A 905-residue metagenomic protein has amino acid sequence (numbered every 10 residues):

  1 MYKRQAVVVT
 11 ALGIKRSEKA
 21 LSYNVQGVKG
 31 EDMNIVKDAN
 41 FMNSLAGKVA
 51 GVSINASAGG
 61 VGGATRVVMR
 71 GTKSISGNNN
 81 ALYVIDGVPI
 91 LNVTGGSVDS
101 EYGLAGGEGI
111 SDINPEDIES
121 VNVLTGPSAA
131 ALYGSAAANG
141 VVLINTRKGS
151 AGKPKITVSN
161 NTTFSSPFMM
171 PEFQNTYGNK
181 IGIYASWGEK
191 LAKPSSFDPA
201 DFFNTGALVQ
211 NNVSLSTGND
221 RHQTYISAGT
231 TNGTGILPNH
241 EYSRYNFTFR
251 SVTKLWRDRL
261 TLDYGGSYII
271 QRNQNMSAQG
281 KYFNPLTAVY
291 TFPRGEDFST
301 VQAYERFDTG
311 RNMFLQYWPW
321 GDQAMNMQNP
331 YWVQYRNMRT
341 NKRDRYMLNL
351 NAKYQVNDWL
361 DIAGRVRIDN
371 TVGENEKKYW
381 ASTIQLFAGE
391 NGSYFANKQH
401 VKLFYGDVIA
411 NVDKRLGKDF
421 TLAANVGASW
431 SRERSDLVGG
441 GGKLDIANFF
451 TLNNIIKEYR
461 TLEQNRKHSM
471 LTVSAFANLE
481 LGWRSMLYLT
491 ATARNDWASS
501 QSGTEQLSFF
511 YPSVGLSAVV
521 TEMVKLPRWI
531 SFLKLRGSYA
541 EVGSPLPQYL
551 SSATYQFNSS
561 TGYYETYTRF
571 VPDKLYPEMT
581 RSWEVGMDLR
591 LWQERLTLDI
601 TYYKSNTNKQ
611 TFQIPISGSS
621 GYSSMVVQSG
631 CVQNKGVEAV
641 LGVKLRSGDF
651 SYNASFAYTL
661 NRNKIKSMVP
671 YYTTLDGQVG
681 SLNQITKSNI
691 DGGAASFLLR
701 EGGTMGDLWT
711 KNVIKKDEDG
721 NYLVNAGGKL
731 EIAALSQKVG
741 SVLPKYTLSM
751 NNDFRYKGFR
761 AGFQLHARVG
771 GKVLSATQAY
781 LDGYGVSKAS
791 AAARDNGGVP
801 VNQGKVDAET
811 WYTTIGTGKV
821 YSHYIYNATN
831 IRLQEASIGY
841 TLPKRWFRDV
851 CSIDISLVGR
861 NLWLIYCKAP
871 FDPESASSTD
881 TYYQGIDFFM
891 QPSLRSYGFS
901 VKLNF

Functional and structural regions predicted by a protein language model:
M1-L255, L260-I269, S277, M347 (+4 more regions): Short, small/polar-rich motifs associated with maturation and membrane association, primarily at protein termini
A6, M33, N80, S186-G188 (+9 more regions): Extracellular/periplasmic, surface-exposed regions of secreted and cell-surface proteins
Y83, L481, K715, V724 (+1 more regions): Short aromatic-centered micro-motifs
T157-A192, A278, V627, R646-V742 (+2 more regions): Conserved small-residue
P199-F202, L386, A498, R768-D854 (+1 more regions): Extracytoplasmic gating/loop element in the C-terminal half of outer-membrane beta-barrel translocons and assembly
Q274-R345, V401, Q548, G720: Acidic/polar loop-and-plug regions of large Gram-negative outer-membrane beta-barrel proteins
S741-L774: Glycine-rich, aromatic-lined ligand/substrate-binding cores of catalytic and carbohydrate-binding domains
